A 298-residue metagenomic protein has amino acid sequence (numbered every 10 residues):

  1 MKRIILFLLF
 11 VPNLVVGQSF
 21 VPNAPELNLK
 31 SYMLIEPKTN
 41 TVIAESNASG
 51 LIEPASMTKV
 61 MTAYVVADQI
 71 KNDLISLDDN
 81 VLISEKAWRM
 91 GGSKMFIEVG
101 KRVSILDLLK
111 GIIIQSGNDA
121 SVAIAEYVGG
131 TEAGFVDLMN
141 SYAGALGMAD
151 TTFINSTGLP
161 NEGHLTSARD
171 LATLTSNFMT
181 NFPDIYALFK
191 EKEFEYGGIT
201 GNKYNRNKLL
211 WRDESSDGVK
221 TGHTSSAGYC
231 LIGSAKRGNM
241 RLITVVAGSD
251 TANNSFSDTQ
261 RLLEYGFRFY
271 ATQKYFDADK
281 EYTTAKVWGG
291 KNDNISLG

Functional and structural regions predicted by a protein language model:
I4-N13: Sec-dependent N-terminal signal peptides
L6, V21-N23, I70, T224 (+1 more regions): Residues embedded in well-ordered secondary-structure elements
L8-L9, L27, D213, A235: Hydrophobic alpha-helical context, especially transmembrane and signal-peptide helices
L14-V15, K71, L262, Y270: Hydrophobic alpha-helical membrane context
Q18-F182, F194: Active-site-adjacent loops and short helices of periplasmic peptidoglycan-processing enzymes
M148-T152, P160-G298: Domain-terminus/edge residues, biased toward the C-terminal soluble/receptor-binding domains of extracytoplasmic
